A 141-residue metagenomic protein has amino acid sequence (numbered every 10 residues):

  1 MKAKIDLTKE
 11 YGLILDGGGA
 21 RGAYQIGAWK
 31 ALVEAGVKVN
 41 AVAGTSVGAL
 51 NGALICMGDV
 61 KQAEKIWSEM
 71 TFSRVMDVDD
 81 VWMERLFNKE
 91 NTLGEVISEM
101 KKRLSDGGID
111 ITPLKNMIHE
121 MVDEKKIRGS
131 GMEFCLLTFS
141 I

Functional and structural regions predicted by a protein language model:
M1-T8: N-terminal low-complexity/intrinsically disordered extensions
T8-G12, G19-I118: Patatin-like phospholipase
I14, M76, C135-L137: Short, conserved beta-strand segments within well-ordered enzyme catalytic domains that often line or immediately flank
E120-K126: Short, charged beta->alpha transition segments
K126-I141: Active-site gating loop/helix substructures
